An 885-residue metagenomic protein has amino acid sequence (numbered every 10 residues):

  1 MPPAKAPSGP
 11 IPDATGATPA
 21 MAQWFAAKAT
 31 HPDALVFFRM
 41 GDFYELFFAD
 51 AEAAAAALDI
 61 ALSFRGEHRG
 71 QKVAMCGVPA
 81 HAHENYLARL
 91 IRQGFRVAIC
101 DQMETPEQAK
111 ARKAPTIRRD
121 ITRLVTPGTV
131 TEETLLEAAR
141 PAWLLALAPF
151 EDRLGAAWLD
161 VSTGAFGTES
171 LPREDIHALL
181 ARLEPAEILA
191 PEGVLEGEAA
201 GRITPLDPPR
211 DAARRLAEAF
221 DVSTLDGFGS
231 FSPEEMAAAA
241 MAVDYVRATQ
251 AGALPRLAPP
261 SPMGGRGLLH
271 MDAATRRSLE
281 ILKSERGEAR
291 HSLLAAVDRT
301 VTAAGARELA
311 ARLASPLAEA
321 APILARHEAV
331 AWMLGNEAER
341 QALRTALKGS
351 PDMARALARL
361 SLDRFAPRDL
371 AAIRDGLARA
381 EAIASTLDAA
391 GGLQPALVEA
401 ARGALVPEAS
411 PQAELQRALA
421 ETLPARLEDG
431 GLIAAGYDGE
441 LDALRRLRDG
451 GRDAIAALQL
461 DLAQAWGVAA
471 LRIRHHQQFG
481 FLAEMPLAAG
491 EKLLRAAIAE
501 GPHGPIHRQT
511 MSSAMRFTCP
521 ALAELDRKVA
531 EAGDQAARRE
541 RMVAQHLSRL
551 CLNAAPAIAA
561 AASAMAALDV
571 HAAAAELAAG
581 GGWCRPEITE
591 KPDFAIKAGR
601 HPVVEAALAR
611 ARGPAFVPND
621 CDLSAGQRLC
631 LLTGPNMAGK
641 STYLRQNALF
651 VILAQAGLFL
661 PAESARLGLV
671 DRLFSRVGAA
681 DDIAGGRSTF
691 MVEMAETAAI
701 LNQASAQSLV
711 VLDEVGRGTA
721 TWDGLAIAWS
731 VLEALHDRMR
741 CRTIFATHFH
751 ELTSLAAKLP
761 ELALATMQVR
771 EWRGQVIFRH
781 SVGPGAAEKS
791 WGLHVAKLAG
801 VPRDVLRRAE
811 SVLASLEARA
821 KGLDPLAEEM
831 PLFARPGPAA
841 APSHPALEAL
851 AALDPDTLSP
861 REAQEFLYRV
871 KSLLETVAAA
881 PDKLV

Functional and structural regions predicted by a protein language model:
M1-A314, A318-G335, D352-A358, L362 (+3 more regions): Basic, polar low-complexity surface loops/patches
A17-M21, F37, F48, A80-L87 (+29 more regions): Amphipathic alpha-helical transducer elements in NTP-driven molecular machines
A22-A26, D33, S548, I558 (+4 more regions): Conserved phosphate-binding elements of NTP-dependent enzyme cores
F43-F64, G155, A165-G167, E187 (+7 more regions): A conserved P-loop NTPase coupling/switch region
F48-A49, S232, V301, A311-R312 (+6 more regions): ATPase nucleotide-binding head domains, primarily ABC-like/P-loop NTPase cores
P127-L136, A253, G391, A457-V468 (+3 more regions): Active-site phosphate-binding and catalytic loops of NTP-dependent enzymes
A212-A219, L269-H270, I281-R286, A371 (+7 more regions): Amphipathic heptad-repeat alpha-helical coiled-coil/stalk segments that mediate oligomerization, filament/stalk
A846-V885: C-terminal tails and terminal domains of large nucleic-acid-associated and other macromolecular-machine proteins
